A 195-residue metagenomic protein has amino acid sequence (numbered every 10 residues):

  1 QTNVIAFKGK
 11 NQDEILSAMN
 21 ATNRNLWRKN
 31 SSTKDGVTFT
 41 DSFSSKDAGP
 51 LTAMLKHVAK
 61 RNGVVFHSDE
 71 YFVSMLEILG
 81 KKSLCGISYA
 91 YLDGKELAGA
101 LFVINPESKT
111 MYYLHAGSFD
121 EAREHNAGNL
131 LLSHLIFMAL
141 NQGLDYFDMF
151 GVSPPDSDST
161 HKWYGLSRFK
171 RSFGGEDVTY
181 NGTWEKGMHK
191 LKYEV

Functional and structural regions predicted by a protein language model:
Q1-R123, M138: A conserved beta-strand-loop-helix scaffold within acyl/acetyltransferase catalytic domains
Q1-V37, G151-V195: Terminal substrate-recognition subdomain of acyl/acetyltransferases
V73-H189: Aromatic (often tryptophan-rich) hydrophobic motifs at membrane interfaces
